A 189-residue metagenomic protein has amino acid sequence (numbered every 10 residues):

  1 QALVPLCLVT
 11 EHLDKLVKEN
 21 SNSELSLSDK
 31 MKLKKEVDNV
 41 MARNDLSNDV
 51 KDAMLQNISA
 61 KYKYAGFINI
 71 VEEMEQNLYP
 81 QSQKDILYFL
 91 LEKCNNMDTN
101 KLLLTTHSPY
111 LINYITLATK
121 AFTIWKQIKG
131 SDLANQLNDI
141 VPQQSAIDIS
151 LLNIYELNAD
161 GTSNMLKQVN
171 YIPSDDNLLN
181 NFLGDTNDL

Functional and structural regions predicted by a protein language model:
Q1-F182: Switch/communication elements of ASCE P-loop NTPase nucleotide-binding domains
